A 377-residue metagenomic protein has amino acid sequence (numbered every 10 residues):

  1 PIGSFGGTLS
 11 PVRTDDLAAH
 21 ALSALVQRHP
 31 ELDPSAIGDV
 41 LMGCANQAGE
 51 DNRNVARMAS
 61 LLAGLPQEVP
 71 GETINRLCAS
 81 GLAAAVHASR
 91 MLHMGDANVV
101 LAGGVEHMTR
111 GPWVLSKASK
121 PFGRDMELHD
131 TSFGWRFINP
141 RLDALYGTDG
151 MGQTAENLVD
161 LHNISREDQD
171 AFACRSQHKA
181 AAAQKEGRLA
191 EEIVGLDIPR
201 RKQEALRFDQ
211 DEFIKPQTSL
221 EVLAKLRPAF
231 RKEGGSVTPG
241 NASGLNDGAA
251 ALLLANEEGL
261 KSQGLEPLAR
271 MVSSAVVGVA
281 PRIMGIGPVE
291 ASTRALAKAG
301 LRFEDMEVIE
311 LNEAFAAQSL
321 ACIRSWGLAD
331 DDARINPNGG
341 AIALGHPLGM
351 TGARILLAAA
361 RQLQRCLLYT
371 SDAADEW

Functional and structural regions predicted by a protein language model:
P1, S10-L17, E31, D168-S262 (+1 more regions): N-terminal extracellular/periplasmic Venus flytrap/periplasmic-binding protein-like
P1-A63, P70, N157-R166, S176 (+3 more regions): Conserved active-site "lid/cap" helical segment
P1-T14, H129, F133, S219-I286 (+3 more regions): Condensing-enzyme catalytic core mediating Claisen C-C bond formation in acyl metabolism
V12, C44-V99, S132-G134, L145-M151 (+3 more regions): Conserved catalytic cysteine-centered active-site region of acyl-thioester-dependent Claisen-condensing enzymes
I74-E106, V159-R188, A251-G259, I323-R324 (+1 more regions): Active-site-proximal alpha-helical scaffold in enzymes
V99-N157: Flexible glycine-/small-residue-enriched beta->alpha junction loops that bind anionic phosphate/pyrophosphate groups
E156, V272-A343: Active-site pocket-lining segment
Y369-W377: Single conserved hydrophobic/aromatic residue that forms the stacking wall/gate of nucleotide- or nucleobase-binding
